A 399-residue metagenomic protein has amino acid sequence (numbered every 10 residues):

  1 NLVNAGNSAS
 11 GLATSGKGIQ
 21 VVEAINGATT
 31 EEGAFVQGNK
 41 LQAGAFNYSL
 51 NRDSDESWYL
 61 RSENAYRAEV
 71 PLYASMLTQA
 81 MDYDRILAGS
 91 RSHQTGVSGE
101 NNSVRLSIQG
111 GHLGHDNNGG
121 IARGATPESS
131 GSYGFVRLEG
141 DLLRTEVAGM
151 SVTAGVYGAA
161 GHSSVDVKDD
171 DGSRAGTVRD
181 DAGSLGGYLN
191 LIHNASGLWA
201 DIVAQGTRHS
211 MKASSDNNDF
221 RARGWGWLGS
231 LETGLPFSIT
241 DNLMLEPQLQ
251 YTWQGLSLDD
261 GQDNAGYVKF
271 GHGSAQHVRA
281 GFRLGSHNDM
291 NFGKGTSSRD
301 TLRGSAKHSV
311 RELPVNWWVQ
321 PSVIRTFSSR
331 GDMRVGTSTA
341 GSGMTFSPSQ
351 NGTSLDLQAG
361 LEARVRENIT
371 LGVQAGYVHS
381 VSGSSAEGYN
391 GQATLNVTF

Functional and structural regions predicted by a protein language model:
N1, A24-T30, G197, N242-M244 (+4 more regions): Surface-exposed loop/turn motifs in large extracellular/passenger domains
N1-E63: Extracellular, surface-exposed repeat/solenoid domains
G6, L113-G119, D141-T145, G285-S297: Short regulatory "switch" loops immediately downstream of catalytic or recognition motifs within protein catalytic
A9-T29, R123-L142, Y267-Q276: Short secondary-structure subsegments characteristic of cysteine-rich extracellular domains
E23-I25, R61-A65, D141, G285-H287 (+1 more regions): Short beta-strand-to-coil "C-cap" segments at the C-terminal boundary of structured domains/repeats, marking
E63-Q248, W253-G255, D259-G261, G376-N396: Outer membrane beta-barrel translocator domains of Type V secretion systems
G186, G271-F399: Outer membrane beta-barrel transmembrane domains
D259-F270, R279-G281: Short, flexible active-site loops
